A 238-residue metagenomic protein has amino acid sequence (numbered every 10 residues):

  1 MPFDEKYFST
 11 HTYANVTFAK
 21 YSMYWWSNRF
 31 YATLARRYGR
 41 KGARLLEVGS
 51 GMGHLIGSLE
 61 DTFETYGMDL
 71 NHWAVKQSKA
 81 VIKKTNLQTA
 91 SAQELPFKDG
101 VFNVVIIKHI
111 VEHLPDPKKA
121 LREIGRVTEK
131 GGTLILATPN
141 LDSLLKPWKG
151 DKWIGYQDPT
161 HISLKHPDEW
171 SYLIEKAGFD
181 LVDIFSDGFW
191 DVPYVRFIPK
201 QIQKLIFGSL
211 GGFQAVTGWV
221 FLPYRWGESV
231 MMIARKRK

Functional and structural regions predicted by a protein language model:
M1-K98, V104-K108, L121, F185 (+1 more regions): Conserved N-terminal segment of class I S-adenosyl-L-methionine
H109-H113: A short His-aromatic
P115-K119, K146: Short N-terminal helix/helix-N-cap motif within the alpha/beta-hydrolase-1
K118-K130: A short glycine-rich, Lys/Arg-flanked "PGG" loop and its adjoining helix->strand segment in the class I
G132-T138: Conserved beta-strand signature within the Rossmann-like core of class I S-adenosyl-L-methionine
P139-H161: Short, glycine-/aromatic-enriched active-site segment of Class I SAM-dependent methyltransferases
K149-G150, D183-K238: A C-terminal cap/extension of S-adenosyl-L-methionine-dependent methyltransferases that defines the acceptor-substrate
I162-A177: Short alpha-helix
